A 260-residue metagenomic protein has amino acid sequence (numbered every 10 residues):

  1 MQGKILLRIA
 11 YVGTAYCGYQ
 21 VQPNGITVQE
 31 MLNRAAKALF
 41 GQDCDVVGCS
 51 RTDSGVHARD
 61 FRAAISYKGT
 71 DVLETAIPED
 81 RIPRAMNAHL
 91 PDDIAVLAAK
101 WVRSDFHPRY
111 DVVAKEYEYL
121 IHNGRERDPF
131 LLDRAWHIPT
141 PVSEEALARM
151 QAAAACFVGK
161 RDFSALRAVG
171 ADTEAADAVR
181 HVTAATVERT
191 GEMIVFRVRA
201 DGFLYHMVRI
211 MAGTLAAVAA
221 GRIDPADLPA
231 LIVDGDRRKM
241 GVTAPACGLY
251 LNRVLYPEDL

Functional and structural regions predicted by a protein language model:
M1-L260: Structured-RNA-binding interfaces characteristic of tRNA pseudouridine synthases
